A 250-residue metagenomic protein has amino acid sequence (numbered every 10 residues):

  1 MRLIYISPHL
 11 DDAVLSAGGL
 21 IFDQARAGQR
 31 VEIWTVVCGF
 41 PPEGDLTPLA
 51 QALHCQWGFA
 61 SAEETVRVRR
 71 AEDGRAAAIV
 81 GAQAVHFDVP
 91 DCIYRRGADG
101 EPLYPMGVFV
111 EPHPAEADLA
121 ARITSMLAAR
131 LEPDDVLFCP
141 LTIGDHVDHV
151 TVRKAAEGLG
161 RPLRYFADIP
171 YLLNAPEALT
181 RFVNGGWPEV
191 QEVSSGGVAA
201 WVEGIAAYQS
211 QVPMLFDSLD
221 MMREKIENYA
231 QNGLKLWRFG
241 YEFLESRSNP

Functional and structural regions predicted by a protein language model:
M1-T151, E157, V202: Active-site beta-strand->loop->alpha-helix modules in alpha/beta enzyme cores, enriched in Gly/His/Asp(Glu)
P48, E63, R69-P105, P114-L119 (+3 more regions): The feature marks non-catalytic terminal segments
